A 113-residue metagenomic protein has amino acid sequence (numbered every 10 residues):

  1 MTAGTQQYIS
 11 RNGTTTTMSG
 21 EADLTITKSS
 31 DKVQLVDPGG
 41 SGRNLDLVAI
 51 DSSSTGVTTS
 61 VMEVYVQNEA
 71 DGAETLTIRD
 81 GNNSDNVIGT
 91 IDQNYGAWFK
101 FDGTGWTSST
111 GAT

Functional and structural regions predicted by a protein language model:
M1-T77, G105-T113: Exposed extracellular interaction/assembly regions and N-terminal maturation sites
D80-V87: Short edge-strand/loop segments of extracellular domains
I91-G96: Tight coil/turn sites that cap or link beta-strands
